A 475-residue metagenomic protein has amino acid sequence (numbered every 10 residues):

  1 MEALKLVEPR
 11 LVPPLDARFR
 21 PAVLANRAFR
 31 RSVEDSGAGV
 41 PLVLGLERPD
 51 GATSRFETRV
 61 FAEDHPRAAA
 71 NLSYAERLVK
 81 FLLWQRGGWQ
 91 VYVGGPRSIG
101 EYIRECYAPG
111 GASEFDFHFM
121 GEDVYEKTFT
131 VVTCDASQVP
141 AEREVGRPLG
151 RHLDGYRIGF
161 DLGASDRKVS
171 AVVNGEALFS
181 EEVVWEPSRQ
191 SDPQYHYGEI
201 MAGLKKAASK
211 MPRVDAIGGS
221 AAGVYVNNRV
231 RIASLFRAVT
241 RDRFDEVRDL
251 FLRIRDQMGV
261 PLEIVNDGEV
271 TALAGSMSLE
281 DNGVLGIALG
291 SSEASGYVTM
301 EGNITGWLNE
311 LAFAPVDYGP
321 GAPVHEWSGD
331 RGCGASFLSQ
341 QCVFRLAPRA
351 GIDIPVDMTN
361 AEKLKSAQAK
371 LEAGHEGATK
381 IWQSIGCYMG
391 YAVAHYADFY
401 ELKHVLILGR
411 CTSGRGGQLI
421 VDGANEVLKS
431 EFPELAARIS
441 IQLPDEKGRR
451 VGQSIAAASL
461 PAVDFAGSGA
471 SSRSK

Functional and structural regions predicted by a protein language model:
M1-E57, A70, Y102, A112-E114 (+8 more regions): Glycine/GP-enriched mid-protein hinge/lid loop-to-helix segment characteristic of carbohydrate kinases
G45-P49, V91-S98: Structural motif
R55-L82, R189-R213, P348-H404, G414: Adenine-nucleotide phosphate-binding core of ATP-dependent small-molecule kinases
D64-Y74, F81-R86, R97, Y102-C134 (+6 more regions): Glycine-rich phosphate-binding loop and adjoining helix at the ATP-binding site of ATP-dependent phosphoryl-transfer
Q85-P96, R213-A222, Y400-C411: Short glycine-rich phosphate-binding loop at a beta-alpha junction
G95-P96, H152-D154, F160-D166, A288-S292 (+1 more regions): A short acidic Gly-Thr/Ser loop motif
D154-Y156, L162-K168, V172-E181, P193 (+1 more regions): Structured, charged N-terminal subsegments at the starts of enzyme catalytic cores and at intra-chain domain/subunit
T379-Y400, R410-S474: Internal alpha/beta domain cores that form substrate/cofactor-binding pockets in large enzymes and binding proteins
